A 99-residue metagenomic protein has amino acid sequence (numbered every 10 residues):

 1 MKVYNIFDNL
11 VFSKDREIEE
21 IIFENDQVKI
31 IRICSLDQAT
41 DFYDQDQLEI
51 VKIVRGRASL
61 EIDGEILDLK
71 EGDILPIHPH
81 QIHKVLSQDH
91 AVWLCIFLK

Functional and structural regions predicted by a protein language model:
M1-R32, D37-F42: A short, N-terminal "cap"/entry segment at the start of jelly-roll beta-barrel domains of the cupin/DSBH fold
E24-D26, E61-E65, Q88: Short strand-coil-strand connectors
D44-L60: Short, conserved beta-strand element in jelly-roll/cupin
V54-R55, K70-E71, D89: A cytosolic small-molecule/anion-sensing beta-strand core signal
G64-P79: Short acidic-glycine-tyrosine-enriched beta hairpin
P79-K99: Ligand-binding loop in jelly-roll beta-barrel domains
